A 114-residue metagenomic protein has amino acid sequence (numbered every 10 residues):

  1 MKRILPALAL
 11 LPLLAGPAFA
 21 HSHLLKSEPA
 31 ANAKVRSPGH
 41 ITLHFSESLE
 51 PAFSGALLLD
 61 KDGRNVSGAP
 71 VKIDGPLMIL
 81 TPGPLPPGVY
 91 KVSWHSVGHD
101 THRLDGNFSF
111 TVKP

Functional and structural regions predicted by a protein language model:
K2-L8: Sec-dependent signal peptide recognition, specifically the positively charged N-region followed immediately by
L10, A15-P17: N-terminal signal peptide c-region/cleavage motif recognized by signal peptidases
F19-E28: Cleaved targeting-peptide boundary
S27, R36, H40-E47, T101-P114: Extended, polar beta-sheet/loop recognition surfaces of beta-rich domains that mediate binding to diverse ligands
I41-V66: Short, surface-exposed alpha-helix to beta-strand junction/turn motifs within ectodomains of secreted and cell-envelope
A69-D74: Short beta-strand segments within Ig-like beta-sandwich modules, predominantly Fibronectin type-III
I79-G83: Exposed aromatic-hydrophobic patches
P86-H95: A glycine-anchored, Pro-Gly-centered beta-turn/N-cap motif
